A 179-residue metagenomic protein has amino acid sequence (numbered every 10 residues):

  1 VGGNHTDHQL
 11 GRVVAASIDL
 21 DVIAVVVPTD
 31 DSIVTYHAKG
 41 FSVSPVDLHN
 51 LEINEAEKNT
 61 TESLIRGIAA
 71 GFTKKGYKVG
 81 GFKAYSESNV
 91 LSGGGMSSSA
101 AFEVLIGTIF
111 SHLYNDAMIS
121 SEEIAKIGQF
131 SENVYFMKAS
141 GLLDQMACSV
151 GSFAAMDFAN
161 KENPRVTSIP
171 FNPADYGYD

Functional and structural regions predicted by a protein language model:
N4: Redox-cofactor-proximal catalytic regions of oxidoreductases
H8-L10, G93: Short, solvent-exposed loop/turn segments at secondary-structure junctions
Q9, N115-D179: ATP-dependent small-molecule kinase catalytic core of the GHMP/sugar-kinase superfamily and closely related
L10-S17: Short Gly/aromatic-enriched secondary-structure transition segments
A15, I23-V25, F153-A155: Conserved hydrophobic/aromatic beta-strand scaffold that supports enzyme active sites
L20-I127: Anion-binding (especially nucleotide phosphate/pyrophosphate-binding) glycine-rich loop and adjoining beta-alpha core
